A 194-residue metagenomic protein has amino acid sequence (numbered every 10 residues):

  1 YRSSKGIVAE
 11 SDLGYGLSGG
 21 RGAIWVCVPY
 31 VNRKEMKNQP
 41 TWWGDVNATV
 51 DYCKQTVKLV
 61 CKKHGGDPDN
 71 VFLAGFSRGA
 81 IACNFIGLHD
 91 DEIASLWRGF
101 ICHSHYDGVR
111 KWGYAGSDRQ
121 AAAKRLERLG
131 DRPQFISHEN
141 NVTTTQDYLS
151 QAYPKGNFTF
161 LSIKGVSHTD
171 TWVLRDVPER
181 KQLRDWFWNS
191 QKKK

Functional and structural regions predicted by a protein language model:
Y1-T56: Active-site machinery of serine-nucleophile hydrolases
C27, L73, F135-I136: Structural beta-sheet core signal
D51-D69: Conserved acidic catalytic loop of the alpha/beta-hydrolase fold
L73-G75, H103: Short beta-strand immediately N-terminal to the catalytic nucleophile in serine-hydrolase-like folds
G75-G79, C83: Gly/Ala-rich beta-loop-alpha elbow adjacent to hydrolase catalytic centers
F85-H89: Active-site signature of alpha/beta-hydrolase-fold catalytic machinery across serine- and Asp/Cys-nucleophile hydrolases
E92-R180: The feature captures the conserved acid-bearing segment of alpha/beta-hydrolase catalytic domains
D176-K194: Catalytic active-site module of serine/aspartate enzymes centered on a nucleophile-bearing elbow/loop
